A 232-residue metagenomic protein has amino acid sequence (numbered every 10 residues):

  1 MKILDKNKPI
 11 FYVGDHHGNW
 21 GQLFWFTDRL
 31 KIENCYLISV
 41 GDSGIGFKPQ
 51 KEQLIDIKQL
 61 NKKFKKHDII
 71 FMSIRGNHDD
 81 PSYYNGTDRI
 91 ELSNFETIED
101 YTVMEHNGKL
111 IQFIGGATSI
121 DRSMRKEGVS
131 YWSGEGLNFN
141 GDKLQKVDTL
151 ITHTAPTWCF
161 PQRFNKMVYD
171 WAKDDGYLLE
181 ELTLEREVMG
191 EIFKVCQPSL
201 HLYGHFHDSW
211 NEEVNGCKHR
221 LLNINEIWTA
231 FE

Functional and structural regions predicted by a protein language model:
I3-P9, V13, G18-H106: Core catalytic region of metal-dependent phosphoesterases/phosphodiesterases, especially metallo-beta-lactamase-like
N7-H17, G108-A117, D148-H153, K218-N223: Active-site-proximal beta-strand elements of phosphoester/diester hydrolases
G18, Q22, E52-Q59, S130-K143 (+1 more regions): Soluble or luminal CAZymes and related metallo-dependent hydrolases
D42, A155, F206: Flexible loop residues that form catalytic and substrate-binding hotspots at small-molecule/glycan-binding clefts
I45, M72-Y177: Conserved catalytic scaffold of divalent metal-dependent phosphoesterases
K66-F71, C196-S199, C217: A short helix->loop->beta-strand "cap" motif at the edges of active sites that frequently abuts
M104-N107, E191-V195, H207-E232: Binuclear metal-dependent phosphoesterase catalytic core
V147, I151-T152, Y169, M189-Y203: Proline-aspartate-enriched helix->loop->beta-strand connector
